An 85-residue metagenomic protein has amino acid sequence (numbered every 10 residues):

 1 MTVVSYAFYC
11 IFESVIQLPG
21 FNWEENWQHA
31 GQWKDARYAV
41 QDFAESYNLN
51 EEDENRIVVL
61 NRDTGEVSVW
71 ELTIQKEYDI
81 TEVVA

Functional and structural regions predicted by a protein language model:
M1-N26: Short aromatic-glycine-(Arg/Gly/Cys) micro-motifs in beta-strand/loop hairpins
Y6-Y9, F43, W70: Aromatic side chains
I16, G31, I74-K76: Intrinsically disordered, low-complexity regions enriched in polar/acidic and amide residues
G20-Y38: A short, exposed loop/beta-hairpin motif centered on an aromatic-Gly-Thr core
A36, V40-N48: Short, intrinsically disordered low-complexity segments
E45-A85: Short, mixed-charge low-complexity intrinsically disordered segments
